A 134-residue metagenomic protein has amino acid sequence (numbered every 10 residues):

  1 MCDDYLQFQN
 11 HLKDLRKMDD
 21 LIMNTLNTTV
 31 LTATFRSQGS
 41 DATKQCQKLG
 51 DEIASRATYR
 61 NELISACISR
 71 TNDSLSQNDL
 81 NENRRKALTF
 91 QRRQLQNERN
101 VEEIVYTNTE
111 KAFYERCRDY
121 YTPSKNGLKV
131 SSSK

Functional and structural regions predicted by a protein language model:
M1-N78, P123-S133: Non-coiled-coil alpha-helical tracts in long, low-complexity regions of eukaryotic assembly proteins
S76-K134: Charged, alpha-helical coiled-coil and adjacent rod-like segments in eukaryotic scaffold subunits that mediate
